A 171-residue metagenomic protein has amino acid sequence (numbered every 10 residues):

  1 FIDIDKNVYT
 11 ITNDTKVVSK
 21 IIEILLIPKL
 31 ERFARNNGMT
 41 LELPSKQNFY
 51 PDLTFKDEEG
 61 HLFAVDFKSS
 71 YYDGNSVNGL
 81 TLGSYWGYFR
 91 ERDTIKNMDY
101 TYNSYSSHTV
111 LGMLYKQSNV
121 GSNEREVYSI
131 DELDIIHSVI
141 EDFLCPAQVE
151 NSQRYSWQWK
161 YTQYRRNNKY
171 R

Functional and structural regions predicted by a protein language model:
F1-F49, S69-R171: Nucleic-acid endonuclease domains
D14, D57-E59: Residue-level detector of alpha-helix boundary/anchor positions
L53-F55, F63-S69: Conserved catalytic cores of phosphodiester-cleaving nucleases, focusing on short active-site segments
G60-A64, R125-Y128: Short, mixed charged/polar active-site loops that provide acid/base catalysis or chelate metal/phosphate cofactors
